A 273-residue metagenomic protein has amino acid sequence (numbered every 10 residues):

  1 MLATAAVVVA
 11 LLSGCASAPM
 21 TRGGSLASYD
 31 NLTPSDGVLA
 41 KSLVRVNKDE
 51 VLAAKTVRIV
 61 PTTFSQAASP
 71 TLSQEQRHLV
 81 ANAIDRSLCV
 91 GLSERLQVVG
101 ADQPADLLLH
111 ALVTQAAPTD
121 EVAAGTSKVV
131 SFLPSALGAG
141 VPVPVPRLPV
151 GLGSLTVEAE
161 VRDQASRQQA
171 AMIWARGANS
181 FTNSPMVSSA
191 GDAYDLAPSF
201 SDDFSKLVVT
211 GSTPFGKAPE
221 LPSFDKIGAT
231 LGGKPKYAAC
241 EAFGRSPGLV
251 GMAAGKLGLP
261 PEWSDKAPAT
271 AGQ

Functional and structural regions predicted by a protein language model:
M1-A5: Bacterial N-terminal signal peptides that target proteins for export
L11-G14: C-terminal motif of bacterial Sec signal peptides marking the signal peptidase cleavage site
A16-P19: Bacterial signal peptide processing site
G24-D49: Post-signal peptide N-terminal segment of mature Sec-exported envelope proteins
K48, G138-T156, R162-L207: Short secondary-structure boundary motifs at beta->alpha junctions and helix caps
K48-Q115: N-terminal segment of the mature soluble domain
E94, A101-E160, Q164-A165, E241-Q273: Surface-exposed short loop/turn segments
G177, T182-Q273: Compositionally biased, intrinsically disordered linkers/stalks adjacent to structured regions
